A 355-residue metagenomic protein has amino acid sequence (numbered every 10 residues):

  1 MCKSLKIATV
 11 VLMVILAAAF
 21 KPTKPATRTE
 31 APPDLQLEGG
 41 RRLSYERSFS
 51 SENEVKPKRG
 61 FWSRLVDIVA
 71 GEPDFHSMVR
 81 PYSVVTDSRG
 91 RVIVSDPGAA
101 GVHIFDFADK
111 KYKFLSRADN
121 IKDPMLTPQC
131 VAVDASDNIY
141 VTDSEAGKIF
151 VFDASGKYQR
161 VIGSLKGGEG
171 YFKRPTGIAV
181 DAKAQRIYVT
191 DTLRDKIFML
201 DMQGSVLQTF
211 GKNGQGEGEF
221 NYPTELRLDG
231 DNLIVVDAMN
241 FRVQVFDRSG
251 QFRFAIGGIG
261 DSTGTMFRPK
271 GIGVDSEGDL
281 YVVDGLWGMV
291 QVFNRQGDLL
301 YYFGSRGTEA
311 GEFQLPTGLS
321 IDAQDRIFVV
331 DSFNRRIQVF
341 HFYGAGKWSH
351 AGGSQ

Functional and structural regions predicted by a protein language model:
M1-T9: Bacterial N-terminal signal peptides that target proteins for export
L12-M13, L43: Short intrinsically disordered, low-complexity segments
M13-F20: Hydrophobic h-region of N-terminal signal peptides that target proteins for export in Gram-negative bacteria
F20-Q355: Eukaryotic scaffold repeat domains enriched in small/polar residues
